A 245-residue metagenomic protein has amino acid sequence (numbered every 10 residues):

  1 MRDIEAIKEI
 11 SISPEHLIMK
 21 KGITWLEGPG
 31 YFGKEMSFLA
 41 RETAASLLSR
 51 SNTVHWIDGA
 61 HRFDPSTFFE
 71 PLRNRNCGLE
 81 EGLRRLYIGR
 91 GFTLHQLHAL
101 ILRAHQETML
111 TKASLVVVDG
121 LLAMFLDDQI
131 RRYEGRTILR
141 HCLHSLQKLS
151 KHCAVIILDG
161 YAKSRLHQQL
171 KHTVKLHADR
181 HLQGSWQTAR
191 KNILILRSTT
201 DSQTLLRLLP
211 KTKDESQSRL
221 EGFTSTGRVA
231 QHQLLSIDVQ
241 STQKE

Functional and structural regions predicted by a protein language model:
M1-N74, D238: The Walker A/P-loop phosphate-binding site
I7-P14, L97-H105, L146: Generic hydrophobic alpha-helical segments
L17-I18, S46-S49, L79-E81, E107-L110 (+1 more regions): Conserved catalytic network of the ASCE P-loop NTPase/AAA+ motor domain
T24-L26, H55-I57, Y87-G89, I156 (+1 more regions): Hydrophobic/aromatic beta-strand patches that form the interior of the parallel beta-sheet core in alpha/beta enzyme
A40-A44, L97-L102, L139-H144: Short, hydrophobic/amphipathic alpha-helical packing segments that form internal helix faces or helix-helix interfaces
I57-I130: Conserved inter-motif catalytic segment of the P-loop NTP-binding fold
T108-H177: P-loop NTPase motor core
Q147-E245: Phosphate-binding/switch region of NTP-binding enzymes
